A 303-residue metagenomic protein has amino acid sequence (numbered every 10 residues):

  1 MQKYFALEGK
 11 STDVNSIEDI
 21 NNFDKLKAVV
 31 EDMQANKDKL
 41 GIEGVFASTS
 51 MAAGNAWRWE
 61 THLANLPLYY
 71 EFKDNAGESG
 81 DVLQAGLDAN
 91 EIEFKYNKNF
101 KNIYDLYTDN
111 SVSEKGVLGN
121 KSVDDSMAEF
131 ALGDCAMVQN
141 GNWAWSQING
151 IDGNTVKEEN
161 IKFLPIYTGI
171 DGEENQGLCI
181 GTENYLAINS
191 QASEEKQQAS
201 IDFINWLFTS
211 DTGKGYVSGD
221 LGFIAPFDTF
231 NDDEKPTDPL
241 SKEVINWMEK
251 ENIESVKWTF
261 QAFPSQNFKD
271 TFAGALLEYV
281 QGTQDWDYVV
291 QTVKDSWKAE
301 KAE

Functional and structural regions predicted by a protein language model:
K10-E18, E91-E93, D105-K121, D134 (+1 more regions): A local structural motif
N21-K25, V117-L132: Short helix-initiation/N-cap motifs at beta->coil->alpha
D24-L87: Extracytoplasmic/periplasmic solute-binding protein
K27-D32, D74-N120: Glycine-centered hinge/linker elements that transmit conformational signals in sensory and ligand-binding systems
L40-G44, L132-G141: Alpha-to-beta junction loops
A89, G213-K214, D232-K235, N246-E303: Conserved C-terminal helix/tail region of periplasmic/extracytoplasmic solute-binding proteins
V123, N140-I148, T182-N184: Beta->alpha turn/N-cap motifs
D152-G222: Extracytoplasmic/periplasmic substrate-recognition and gating elements
